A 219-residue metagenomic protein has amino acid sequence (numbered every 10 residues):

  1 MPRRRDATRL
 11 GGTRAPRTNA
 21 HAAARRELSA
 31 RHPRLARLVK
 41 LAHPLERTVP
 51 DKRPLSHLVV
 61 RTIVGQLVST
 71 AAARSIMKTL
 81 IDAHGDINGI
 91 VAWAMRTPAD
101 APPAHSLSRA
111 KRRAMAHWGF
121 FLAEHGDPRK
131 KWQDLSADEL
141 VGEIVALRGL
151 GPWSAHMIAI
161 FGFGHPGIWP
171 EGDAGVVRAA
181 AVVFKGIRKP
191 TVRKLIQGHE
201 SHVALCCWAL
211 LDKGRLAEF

Functional and structural regions predicted by a protein language model:
M1-T48, R112-R113, H117, K131-V141 (+1 more regions): C-terminal accessory module of base-excision DNA glycosylases/AP lyases that mediates lesion recognition and DNA
R37, L41, V68-A146: Alpha-helical ds-nucleic-acid-binding substructure associated with the helix-hairpin-helix region of base-excision DNA
E46, H57-L58: N-terminal "arm"/small-domain region of PLP-dependent enzymes with the aminotransferase-like
T48-R53, L67-S69: Short secondary-structure boundary/capping segments within folded domains
K52-H57, A94: Short, flexible turn/loop "capping" segments at secondary-structure junctions
